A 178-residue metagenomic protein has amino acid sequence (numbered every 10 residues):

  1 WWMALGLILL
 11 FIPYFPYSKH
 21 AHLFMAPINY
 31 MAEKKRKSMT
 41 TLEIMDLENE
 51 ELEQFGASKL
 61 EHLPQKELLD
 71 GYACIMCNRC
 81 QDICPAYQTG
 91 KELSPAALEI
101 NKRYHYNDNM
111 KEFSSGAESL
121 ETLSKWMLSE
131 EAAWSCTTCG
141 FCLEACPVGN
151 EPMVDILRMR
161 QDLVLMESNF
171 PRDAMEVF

Functional and structural regions predicted by a protein language model:
W1-A57: Membrane-embedded alpha-helical bundles of multi-pass integral membrane proteins
G6, I12-P16, Y72-C77, Q81-Y87 (+1 more regions): Conserved catalytic-core segments centered on acid/base and nucleophilic motifs
A21-F24, S38-T40, E92-L93, V154-D155 (+1 more regions): Acidic/polar loop patches that form or flank catalytic/metal-binding clefts of enzymes that bind anionic ligands
A32, R36, R79, P85 (+3 more regions): Hydrophobic alpha-helix feature that most strongly marks membrane-spanning transmembrane helices and their immediate
M39-L93: Non-transmembrane accessory domains of multi-pass membrane transporters/channels
L63-G71, A97, Y106-F178: Iron-sulfur-cluster electron-transfer modules
L93-I100: Juxtamembrane segments of multi-pass membrane proteins
